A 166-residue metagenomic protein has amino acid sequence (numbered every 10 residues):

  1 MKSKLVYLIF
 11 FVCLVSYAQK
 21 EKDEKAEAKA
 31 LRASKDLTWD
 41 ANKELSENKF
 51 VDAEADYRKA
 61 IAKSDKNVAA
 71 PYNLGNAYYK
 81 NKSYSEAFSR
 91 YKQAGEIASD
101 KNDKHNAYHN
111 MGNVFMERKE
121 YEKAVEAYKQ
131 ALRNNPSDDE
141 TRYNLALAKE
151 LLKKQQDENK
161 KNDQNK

Functional and structural regions predicted by a protein language model:
M1-E24: Bacterial Sec-dependent N-terminal signal peptides
Y17-K35, K153-K166: Sec-dependent signal peptide cleavage junction
E21-K25, D40, V68, L74 (+2 more regions): Solvent-exposed, non-transmembrane interaction/regulatory regions
K22, K29-A30, K63, D100 (+2 more regions): Short coil/turn linker motifs that delimit alpha-helical repeat modules in TPR/alpha-solenoid proteins
E27, A33-K35, V68-A69, N102-H105 (+1 more regions): Helix-start (N-cap) detector for alpha-helical repeat units in TPR-like alpha-solenoids, especially tetratricopeptide
E27-K63: Alpha-helical segment of the N-proximal tetratricopeptide repeat
A62, N67-N81: Acidic (E/D-rich), amphipathic helical modules within compact regulatory domains
N76-K166: Feature detects intrinsically disordered, low-complexity acidic/polar segments
